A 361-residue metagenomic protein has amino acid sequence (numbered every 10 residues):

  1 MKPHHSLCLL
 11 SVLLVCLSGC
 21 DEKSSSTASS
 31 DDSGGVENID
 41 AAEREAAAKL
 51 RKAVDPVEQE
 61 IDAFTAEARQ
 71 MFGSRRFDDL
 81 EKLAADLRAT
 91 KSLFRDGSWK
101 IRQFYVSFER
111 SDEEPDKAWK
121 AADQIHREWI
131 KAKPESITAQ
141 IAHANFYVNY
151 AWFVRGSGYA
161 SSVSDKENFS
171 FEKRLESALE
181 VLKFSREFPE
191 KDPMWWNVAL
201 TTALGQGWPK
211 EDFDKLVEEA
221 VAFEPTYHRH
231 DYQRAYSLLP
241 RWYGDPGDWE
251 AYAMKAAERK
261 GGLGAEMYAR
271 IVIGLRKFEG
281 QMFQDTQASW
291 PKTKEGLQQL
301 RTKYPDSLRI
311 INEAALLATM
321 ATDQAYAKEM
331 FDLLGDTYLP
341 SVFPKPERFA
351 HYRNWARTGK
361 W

Functional and structural regions predicted by a protein language model:
M1-L9: Bacterial N-terminal signal peptides that target proteins for export
C8-C16: Bacterial N-terminal signal peptides
C20-K23: Bacterial signal peptide processing site
A28-F94: N-terminal mature-domain "stem" immediately C-terminal to a signal peptide or N-terminal signal-anchor/transmembrane
M71, D78-E135, N145-G262, M267-G296 (+1 more regions): Short coil/linker segments at helix-helix boundaries
T138-A142, Y150, A315: Active-site cores of enzymes that catalyze phosphoryl transfer or operate on phosphate-rich substrates
K303-P344: Extended alpha-helical scaffolding segments
